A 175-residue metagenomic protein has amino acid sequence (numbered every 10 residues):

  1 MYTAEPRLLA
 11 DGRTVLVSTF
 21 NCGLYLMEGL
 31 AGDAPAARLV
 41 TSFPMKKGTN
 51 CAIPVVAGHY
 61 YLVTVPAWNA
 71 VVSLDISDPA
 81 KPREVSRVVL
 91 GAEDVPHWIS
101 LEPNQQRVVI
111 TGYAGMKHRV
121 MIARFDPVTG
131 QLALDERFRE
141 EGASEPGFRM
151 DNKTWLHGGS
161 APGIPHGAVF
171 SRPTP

Functional and structural regions predicted by a protein language model:
M1-M45: Acidic, serine/threonine- and glycine-rich low-complexity intrinsically disordered segments that serve as flexible
M1-T14, P44-Y60, E93-Q105, E145-V169: Beta-rich, blade/repeat-based domains predominating in secreted/periplasmic proteins but also intracellular
L9-A10, V15-F20, Y61-A67, I110-A114: Conserved beta-strand positions in repeat-built beta-propeller and related beta-rich domains
G23-Y25, N69-V71, K117-V120: Structural signal for beta-propeller blades
M27-P35, L74-K81, I122-E136: Short loop/turn segments immediately following beta-strands, especially the blade-tip and inter-blade linker loops
A37-P44, R83-V89, E136: A short beta-strand motif characteristic of beta-propeller blades
P54-V108: C-terminal structural cap/anchor segments
Q106, T111-P175: Blade-level signature of beta-propeller repeat domains, shared across WD40, Kelch, NHL, RCC1 and BNR/Asp-box propellers
